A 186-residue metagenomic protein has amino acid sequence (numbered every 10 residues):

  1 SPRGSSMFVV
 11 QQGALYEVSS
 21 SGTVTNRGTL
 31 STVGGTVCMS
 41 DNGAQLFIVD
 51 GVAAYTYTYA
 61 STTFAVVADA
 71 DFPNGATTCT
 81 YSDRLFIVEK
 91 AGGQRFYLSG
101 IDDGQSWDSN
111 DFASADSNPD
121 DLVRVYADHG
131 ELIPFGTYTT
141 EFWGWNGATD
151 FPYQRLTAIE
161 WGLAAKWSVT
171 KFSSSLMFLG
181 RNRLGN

Functional and structural regions predicted by a protein language model:
S1-N186: Recognizes the extracellular SEMA beta-propeller fold with strongest preference for semaphorin/plexin SEMA domains
